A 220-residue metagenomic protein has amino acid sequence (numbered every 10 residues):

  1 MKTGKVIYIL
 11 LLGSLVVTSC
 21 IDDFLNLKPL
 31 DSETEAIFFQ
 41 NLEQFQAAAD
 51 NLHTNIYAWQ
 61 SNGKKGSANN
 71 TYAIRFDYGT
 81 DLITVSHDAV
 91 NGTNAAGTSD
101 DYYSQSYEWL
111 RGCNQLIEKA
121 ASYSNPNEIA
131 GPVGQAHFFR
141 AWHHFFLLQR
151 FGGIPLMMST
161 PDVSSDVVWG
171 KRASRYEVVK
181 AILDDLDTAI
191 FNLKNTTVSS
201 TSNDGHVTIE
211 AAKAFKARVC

Functional and structural regions predicted by a protein language model:
M1-P29: Bacterial Sec-dependent N-terminal signal peptides
C20-S67: Membrane-proximal, proline-rich intrinsically disordered regions
L30-T34, G92, S159-V167: Short linear capping/connector segments at secondary-structure termini
A36, G63-Y78, M157-S159, D166 (+1 more regions): Short, surface-exposed recognition loops and adjoining beta-strand edges that mediate ligand/DNA contacts, enriched
L42-Q60, L82-F151, V167-K180, L186-S202: Conserved, well-structured interaction surfaces
H137, K213-V219: TPR/Sel1-like alpha-solenoid repeat signature
L148-T160: Short, well-structured active-site flanking segments
